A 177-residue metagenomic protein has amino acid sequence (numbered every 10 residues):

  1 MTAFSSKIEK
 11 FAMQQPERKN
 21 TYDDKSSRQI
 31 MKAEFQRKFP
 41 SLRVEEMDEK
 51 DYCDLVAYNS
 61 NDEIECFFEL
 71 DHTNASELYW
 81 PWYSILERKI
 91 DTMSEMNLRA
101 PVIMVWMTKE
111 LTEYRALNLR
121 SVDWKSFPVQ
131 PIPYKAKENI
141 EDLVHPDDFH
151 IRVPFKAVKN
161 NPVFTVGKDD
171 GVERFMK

Functional and structural regions predicted by a protein language model:
M1-E49, T112: Acidic-basic catalytic patches of nuclease active cores, encompassing PD-(D/E)XK and other metal-cofactor nuclease
T2-K10, K19, Y58, M107-K177: Non-catalytic C-terminal interaction segments of nucleic acid-processing enzymes
Q36-L42, S94-I103, W124-S126: Structural alpha-beta junctions
R43-E46, D54, M93: Catalytic micro-motifs at enzyme active sites that drive phosphoryl/nucleotidyl and oxygen chemistry
E46, F67-E69, I103-M107: A structural signal for short, well-ordered beta-strand segments and their strand-loop junctions that often border
D51-C53, A100: Short beta-strand or tight-loop elements that sit immediately N-terminal to catalytic metal-binding acidic residues
L55-E77: Conserved catalytic cores of phosphodiester-cleaving nucleases, focusing on short active-site segments
T73, L78-V105, E113-A116: Short, charged, amphipathic alpha-helix that recurs within catalytic cores of restriction-modification and other
